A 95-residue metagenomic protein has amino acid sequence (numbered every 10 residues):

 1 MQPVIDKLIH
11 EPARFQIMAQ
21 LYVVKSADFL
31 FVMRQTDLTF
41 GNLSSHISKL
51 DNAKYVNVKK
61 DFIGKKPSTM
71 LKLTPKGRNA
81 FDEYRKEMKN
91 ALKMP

Functional and structural regions predicted by a protein language model:
Q2, A19, N79-P95: Amphipathic alpha-helical dimerization/coiled-coil segments that flank or bridge DNA-binding/regulatory modules
V4-N42, D61-G64, M70: N-terminal helix-turn-helix DNA-binding core of bacterial DNA-binding proteins
L30-V32, S44, M70-L71, Y84-M88 (+1 more regions): Surface-exposed beta-strand edges and their flanking turn/coil or helix-capping segments
I47-S48: Short, hydrophobic-biased segments on the C-terminal half of alpha helices that form "recognition helices"
K54: Glycine-centered, phosphate/nucleic-acid-interacting loop/turn motifs that mediate DNA/RNA or nucleotide
V58: Short beta-strand "wing" residues that participate in macromolecule-binding interfaces
I63-D82: Basic, amphipathic "hinge/linker" alpha-helix immediately C-terminal to the N-terminal HTH DNA-binding motif
